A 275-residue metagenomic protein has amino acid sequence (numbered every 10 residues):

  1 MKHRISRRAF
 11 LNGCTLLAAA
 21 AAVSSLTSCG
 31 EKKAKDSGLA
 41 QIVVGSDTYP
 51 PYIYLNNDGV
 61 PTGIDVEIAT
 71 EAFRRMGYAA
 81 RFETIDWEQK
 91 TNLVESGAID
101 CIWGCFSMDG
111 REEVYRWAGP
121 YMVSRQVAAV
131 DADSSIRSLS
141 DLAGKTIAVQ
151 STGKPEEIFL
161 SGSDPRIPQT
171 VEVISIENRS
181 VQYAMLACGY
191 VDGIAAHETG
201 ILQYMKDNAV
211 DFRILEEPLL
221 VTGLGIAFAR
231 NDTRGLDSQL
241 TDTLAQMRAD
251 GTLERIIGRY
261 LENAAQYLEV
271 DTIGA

Functional and structural regions predicted by a protein language model:
A9-S28: N-terminal export signals
G30-D36: Bacterial lipoprotein signal-peptidase II cleavage site
S37-C105, S175: Extracytoplasmic small-molecule ligand-binding "clamshell" domains of the periplasmic binding protein/Venus flytrap
S46-T48, V123-V130, K206-D242, N263-A275: Periplasmic-binding protein-like
L55-D58, A69-Y78, P155-I176, M205-A209: Ligand-binding cleft/hinge of the Venus flytrap
V66-R75, I136, S140-T146, S151-K154 (+1 more regions): Extended ligand-binding regions for polar small-molecule ligands
T70, A79-D141, R213, P218: Acidic, polar ligand-binding/catalytic clefts
Q89-N92, C105-V114, I158-S161, M185-V221: A ligand-binding cleft/hinge motif common to bilobed small-molecule-binding domains
